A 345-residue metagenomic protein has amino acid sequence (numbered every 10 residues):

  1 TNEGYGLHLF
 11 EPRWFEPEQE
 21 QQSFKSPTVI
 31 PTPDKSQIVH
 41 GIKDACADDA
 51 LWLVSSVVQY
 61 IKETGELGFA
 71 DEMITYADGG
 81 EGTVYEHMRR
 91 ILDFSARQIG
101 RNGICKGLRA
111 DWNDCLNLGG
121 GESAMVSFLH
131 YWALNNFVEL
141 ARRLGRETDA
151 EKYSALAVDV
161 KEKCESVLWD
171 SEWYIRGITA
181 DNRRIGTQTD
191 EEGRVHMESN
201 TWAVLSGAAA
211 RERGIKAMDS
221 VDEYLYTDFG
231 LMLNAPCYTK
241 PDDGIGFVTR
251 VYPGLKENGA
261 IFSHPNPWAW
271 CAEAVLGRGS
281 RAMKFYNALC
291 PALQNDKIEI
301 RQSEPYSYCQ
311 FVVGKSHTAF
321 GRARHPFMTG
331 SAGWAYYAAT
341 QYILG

Functional and structural regions predicted by a protein language model:
T1-N102, S123-Y131, A260-A282, Y286 (+3 more regions): Aromatic-rich carbohydrate-recognition surfaces in CAZymes
Y5-A45, A77-T83, I104-S123, S171-H196 (+2 more regions): Carbohydrate-binding/catalytic loop surfaces
L7, L129-I245, N287, P291-F320: Catalytic cores of carbohydrate-active enzymes
K43-A45, I61, S166, G193-V195 (+4 more regions): A general structural signal for short secondary-structure junctions and capping/turn motifs
E63, G68-D78, E86-H87, E212-R250 (+2 more regions): Long hydrophobic alpha-helices with heptad-repeat/coiled-coil character
E223-T227, V251-N258, W268-G345: Non-catalytic C-terminal accessory modules of carbohydrate-active enzymes
